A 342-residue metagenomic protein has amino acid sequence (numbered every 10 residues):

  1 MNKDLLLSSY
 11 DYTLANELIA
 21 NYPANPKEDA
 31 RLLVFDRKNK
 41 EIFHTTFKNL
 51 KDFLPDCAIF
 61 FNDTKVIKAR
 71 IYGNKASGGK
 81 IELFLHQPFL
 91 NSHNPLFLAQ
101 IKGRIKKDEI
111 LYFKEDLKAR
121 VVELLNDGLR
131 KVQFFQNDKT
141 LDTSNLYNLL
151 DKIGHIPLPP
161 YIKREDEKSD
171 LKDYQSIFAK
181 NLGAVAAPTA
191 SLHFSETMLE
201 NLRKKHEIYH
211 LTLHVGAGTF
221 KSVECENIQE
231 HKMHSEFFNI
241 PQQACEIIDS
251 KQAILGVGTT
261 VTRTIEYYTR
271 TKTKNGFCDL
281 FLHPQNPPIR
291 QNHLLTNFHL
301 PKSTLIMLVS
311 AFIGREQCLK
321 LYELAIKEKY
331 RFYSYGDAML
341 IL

Functional and structural regions predicted by a protein language model:
M1-L342: Surface-exposed, charge/polar-rich loops and edge strands
